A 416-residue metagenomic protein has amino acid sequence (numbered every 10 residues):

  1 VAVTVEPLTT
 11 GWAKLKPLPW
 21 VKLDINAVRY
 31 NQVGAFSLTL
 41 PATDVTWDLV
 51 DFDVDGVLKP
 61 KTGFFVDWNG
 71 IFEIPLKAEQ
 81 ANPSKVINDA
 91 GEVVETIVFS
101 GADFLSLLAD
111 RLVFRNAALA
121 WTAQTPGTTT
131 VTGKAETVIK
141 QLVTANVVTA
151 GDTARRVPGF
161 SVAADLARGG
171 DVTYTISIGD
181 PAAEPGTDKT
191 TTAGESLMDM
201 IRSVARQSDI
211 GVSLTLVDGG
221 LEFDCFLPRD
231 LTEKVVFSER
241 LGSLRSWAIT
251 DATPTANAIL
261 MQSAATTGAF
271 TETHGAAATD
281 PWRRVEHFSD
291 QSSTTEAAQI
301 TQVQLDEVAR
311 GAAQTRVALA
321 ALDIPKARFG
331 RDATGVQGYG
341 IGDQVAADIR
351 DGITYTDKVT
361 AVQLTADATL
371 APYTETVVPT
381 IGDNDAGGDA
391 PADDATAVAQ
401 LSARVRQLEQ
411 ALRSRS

Functional and structural regions predicted by a protein language model:
V1-G133: Beta-strand-rich assembly/attachment modules of structural machines
V1-P19, I139, G159-D171, S263-S293: Solvent-exposed, charged interface segments at domain starts and junctions
V3-V5, L38, F64-V66, F99 (+5 more regions): Hydrophobic beta-strand residues in large extracellular and virion-surface proteins
P17-K22, P75-Q80, A182-D188, R240-L244 (+1 more regions): A broad structural signal for short, well-ordered beta-strand segments within beta-sheet-rich domains
L23-F52, D199, I210-G211, E239-S416: An acidic/polar, Gly/Ser/Thr-rich interaction patch typically located in mid-to-C-terminal regions of proteins
E73-P75, V98, K234, T356-K358 (+1 more regions): Well-ordered beta-strand positions in beta-sheet-rich domains
E79-V86, T215-V217, T365-D367: Short beta-strand micro-motifs enriched in acidic
G91-T96, A102-A252, S416: Charged- and aromatic-enriched interaction segments used to assemble and dock large macromolecular complexes
